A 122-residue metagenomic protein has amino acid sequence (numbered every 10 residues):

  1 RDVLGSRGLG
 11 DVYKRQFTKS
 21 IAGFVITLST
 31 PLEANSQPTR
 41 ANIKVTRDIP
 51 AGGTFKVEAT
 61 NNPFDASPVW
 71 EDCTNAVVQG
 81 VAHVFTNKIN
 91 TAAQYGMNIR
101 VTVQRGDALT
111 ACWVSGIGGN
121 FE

Functional and structural regions predicted by a protein language model:
R1-Y13: Single conserved hydrophobic/aromatic residue that forms the stacking wall/gate of nucleotide- or nucleobase-binding
D11, I21-N42, T46-E122: Beta-sandwich interaction modules
K14-T18: Short carbohydrate-recognition loop motifs
